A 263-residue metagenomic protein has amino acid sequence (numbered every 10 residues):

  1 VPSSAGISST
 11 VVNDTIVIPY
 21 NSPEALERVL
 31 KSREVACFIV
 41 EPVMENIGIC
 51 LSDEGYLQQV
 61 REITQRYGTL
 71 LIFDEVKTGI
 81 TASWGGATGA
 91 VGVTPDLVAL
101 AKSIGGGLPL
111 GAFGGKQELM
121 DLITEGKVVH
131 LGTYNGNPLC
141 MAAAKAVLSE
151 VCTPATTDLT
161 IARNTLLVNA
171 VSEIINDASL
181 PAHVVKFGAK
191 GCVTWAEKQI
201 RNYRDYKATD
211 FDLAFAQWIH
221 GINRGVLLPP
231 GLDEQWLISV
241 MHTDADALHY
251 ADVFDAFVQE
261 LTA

Functional and structural regions predicted by a protein language model:
V1-A263: Conserved N-terminal phosphate-binding loop of PLP-dependent enzymes in the Aspartate aminotransferase
